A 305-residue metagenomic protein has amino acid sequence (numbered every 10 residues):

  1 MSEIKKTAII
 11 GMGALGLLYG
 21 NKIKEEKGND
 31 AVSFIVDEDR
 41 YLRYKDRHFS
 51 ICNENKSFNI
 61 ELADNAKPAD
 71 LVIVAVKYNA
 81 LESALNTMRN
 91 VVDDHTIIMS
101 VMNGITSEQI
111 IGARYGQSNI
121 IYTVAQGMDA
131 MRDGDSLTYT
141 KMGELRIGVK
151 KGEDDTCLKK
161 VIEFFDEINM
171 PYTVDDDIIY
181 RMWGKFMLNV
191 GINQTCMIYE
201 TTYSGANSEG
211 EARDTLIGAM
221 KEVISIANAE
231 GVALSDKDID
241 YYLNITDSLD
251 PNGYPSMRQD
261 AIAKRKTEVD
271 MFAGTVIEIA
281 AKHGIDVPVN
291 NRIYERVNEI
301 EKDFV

Functional and structural regions predicted by a protein language model:
M1-F58: NAD(P)+-binding Rossmann beta1-loop-alpha1 motif at the extreme N-terminus of oxidoreductases
S2-E3, A31, I217-V305: NAD(P)-dependent Rossmann-like dehydrogenase/reductase catalytic/cofactor-binding core
I4-K5, D70, S118, G143: Nucleotide donor/acceptor-binding cores
F34-D37, I147, I277: Short internal beta-strands
R40-K45, E108-Q109, D155: Short, charged/polar "capping" segments at the starts of alpha-helices and the immediately preceding loops
C52-S136: Rossmann-like NAD(P)(H) cofactor-binding subdomain of soluble oxidoreductases
V91, R114-N119, G134-K237: Internal alpha-helical scaffold of NAD(P)-dependent oxidoreductase catalytic cores
